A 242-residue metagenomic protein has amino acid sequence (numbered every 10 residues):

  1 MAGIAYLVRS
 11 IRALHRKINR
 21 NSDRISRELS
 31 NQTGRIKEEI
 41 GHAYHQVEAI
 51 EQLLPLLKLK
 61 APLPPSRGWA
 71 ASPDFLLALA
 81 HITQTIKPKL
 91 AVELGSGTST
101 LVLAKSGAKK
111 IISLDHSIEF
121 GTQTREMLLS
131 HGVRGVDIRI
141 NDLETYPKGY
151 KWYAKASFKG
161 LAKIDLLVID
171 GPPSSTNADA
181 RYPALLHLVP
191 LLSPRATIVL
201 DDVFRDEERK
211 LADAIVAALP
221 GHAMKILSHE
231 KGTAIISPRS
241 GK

Functional and structural regions predicted by a protein language model:
M1-K60: Heptad-repeat coiled-coil amphipathic alpha-helices that mediate oligomerization/assembly
L53-I86: Class I SAM-dependent methyltransferase Rossmann-like catalytic core, especially the SAM/SAH-binding loop
I86-G97: Conserved class I S-adenosyl-L-methionine
T98-A108: Conserved SAM-binding loop of SAM-dependent methyltransferases across substrates and taxa, primarily the Class I
K110-H116: Conserved SAM-binding motif I beta-strand of class I
G121-T122: Short alpha-helix immediately C-terminal to the canonical SAM-binding loop
R125-A162: S-adenosyl-L-methionine
P173-K242: C-terminal substrate-binding/active-site "lid" region of AdoMet-derived donor-dependent transferases
